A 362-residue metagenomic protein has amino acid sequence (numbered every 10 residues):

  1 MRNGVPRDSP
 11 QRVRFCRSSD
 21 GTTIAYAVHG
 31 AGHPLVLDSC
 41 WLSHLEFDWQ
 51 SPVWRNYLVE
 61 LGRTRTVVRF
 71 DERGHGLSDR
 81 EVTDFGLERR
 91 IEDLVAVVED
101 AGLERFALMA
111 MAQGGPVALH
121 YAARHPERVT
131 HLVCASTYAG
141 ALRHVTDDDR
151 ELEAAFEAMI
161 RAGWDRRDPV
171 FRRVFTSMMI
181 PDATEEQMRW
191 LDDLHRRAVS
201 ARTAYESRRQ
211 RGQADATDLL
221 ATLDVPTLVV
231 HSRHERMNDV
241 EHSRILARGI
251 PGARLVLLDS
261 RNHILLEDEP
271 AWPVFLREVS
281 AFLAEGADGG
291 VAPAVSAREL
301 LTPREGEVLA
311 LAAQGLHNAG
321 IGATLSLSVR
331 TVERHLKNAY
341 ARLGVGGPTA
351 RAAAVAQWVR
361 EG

Functional and structural regions predicted by a protein language model:
F15-D79: Conserved HGGG/HGGXW glycine-rich cap/lid loop of the alpha/beta-hydrolase fold
E88-F106: Conserved acidic catalytic loop of the alpha/beta-hydrolase fold
L119, A123, T130-A162: Flexible "cap/lid" loop of the alpha/beta hydrolase fold
R166-Q210, L219: Conserved alpha/beta-hydrolase catalytic His-Asp/Glu region
L223, V229-H231: Short beta-strand/loop motif that positions the catalytic acidic residue of the alpha/beta-hydrolase fold
A253-V295: Catalytic active-site module of serine/aspartate enzymes centered on a nucleophile-bearing elbow/loop
G290-K337, A356-G362: Helix-turn-helix DNA-binding segment
A341-G362: Basic, Lys/Arg-enriched C-terminal extension of HTH/homeodomain DNA-binding domains
